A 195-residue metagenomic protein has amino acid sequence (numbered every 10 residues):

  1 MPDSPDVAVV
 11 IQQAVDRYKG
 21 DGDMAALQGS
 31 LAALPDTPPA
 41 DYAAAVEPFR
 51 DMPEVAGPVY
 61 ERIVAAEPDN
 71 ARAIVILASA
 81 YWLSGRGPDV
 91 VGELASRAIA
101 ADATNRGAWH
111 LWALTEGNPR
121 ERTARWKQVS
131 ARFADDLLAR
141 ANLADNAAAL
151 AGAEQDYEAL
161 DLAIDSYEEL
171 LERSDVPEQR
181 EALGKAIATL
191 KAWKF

Functional and structural regions predicted by a protein language model:
M1-W82, E93, W193: N-terminal alpha-helical interaction modules that lie
P5-R17, I164-F195: Terminal, low-structured helical/coil segments at or just beyond the last alpha-helical repeat
A14, Y42-A44, L77, W112 (+3 more regions): Structural register within alpha-helical repeat arrays
Y18-A26, P48-V59, L83-S96, E116-Q128 (+1 more regions): Structural signature of tandem alpha-helical TPR/SEL1-like repeats, specifically the intra-repeat loop/turn
M24, A40, A73, A108 (+2 more regions): TPR alpha-solenoid repeat register
S30, R62-I63, R97-A98, Q128-V129 (+1 more regions): Canonical positions in the second alpha-helix
P35-D36, P68, D102-A103, A134 (+1 more regions): Short coil turns that delineate tetratricopeptide repeat
V46-E47, I63, A80, T115 (+4 more regions): Residue-level signature for tetratricopeptide repeat
